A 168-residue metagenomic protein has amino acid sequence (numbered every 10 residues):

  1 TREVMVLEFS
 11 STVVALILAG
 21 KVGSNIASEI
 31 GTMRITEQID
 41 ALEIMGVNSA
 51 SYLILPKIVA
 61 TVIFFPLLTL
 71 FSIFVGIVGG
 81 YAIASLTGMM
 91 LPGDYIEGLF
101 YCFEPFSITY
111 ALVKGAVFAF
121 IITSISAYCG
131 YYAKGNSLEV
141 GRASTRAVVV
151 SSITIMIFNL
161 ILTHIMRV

Functional and structural regions predicted by a protein language model:
T1-D40, L68, I125: Hydrophobic alpha-helical transmembrane segments of multi-pass membrane transport proteins
T1-V6, F74-A116, S124-A143, I165-V168: Membrane-interfacial helix-loop-helix connectors in multipass membrane proteins
L18-A19, Y110-A111, G115-F120, R146-S152 (+1 more regions): Hydrophobic alpha-helical transmembrane segments that form the multi-pass transporter/flippase core
S24, T32, D40-A41, A60 (+2 more regions): Hydrophobic side chains within alpha-helical segments
I30-I54, S137-V140: Short cytoplasmic-facing helical segments at TM-TM junctions of multi-pass membrane proteins
N48-T69, A143, A147: Start (N-cap) of specific transmembrane helices in multi-pass transporter permeases
L55-V59, V148-V168: Hydrophobic alpha-helical transmembrane segments of integral membrane proteins
V62, P66, L70, F74 (+6 more regions): Generic alpha-helical transmembrane segments of integral inner-membrane proteins, especially permease/transport modules
